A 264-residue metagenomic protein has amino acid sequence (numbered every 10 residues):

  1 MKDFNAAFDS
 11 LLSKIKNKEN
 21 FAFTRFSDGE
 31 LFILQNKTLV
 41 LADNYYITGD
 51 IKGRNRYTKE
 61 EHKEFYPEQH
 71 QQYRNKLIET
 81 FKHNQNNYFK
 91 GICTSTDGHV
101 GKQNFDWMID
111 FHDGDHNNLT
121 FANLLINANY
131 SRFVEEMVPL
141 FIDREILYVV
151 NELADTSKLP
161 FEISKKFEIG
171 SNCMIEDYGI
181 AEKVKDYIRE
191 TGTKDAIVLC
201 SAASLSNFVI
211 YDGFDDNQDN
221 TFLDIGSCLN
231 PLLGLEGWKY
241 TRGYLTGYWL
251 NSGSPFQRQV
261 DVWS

Functional and structural regions predicted by a protein language model:
M1-F161: Electropositive, gly/pro-rich neighborhoods at or near active sites that engage anionic ligands
A7, Q72-L77, G179-R189, L205-N207: A short, acidic, amphipathic alpha-helical segment used as a generic capping/interface helix at domain edges
E30, A203-L205: Short beta->alpha connector loops
I51-R54, K166-C173, L223-L229: A generic structural motif
M137-L147, A196, G243, F256-W263: Long, contiguous secondary-structure blocks with strong helical propensity
K158-A196: A mid-sequence, solvent-exposed acidic-amphipathic segment
I197-S201: Short catalytic-loop micro-motif centered on adjacent basic/acidic residues
L205-S264: C-terminal functional extensions of proteins
